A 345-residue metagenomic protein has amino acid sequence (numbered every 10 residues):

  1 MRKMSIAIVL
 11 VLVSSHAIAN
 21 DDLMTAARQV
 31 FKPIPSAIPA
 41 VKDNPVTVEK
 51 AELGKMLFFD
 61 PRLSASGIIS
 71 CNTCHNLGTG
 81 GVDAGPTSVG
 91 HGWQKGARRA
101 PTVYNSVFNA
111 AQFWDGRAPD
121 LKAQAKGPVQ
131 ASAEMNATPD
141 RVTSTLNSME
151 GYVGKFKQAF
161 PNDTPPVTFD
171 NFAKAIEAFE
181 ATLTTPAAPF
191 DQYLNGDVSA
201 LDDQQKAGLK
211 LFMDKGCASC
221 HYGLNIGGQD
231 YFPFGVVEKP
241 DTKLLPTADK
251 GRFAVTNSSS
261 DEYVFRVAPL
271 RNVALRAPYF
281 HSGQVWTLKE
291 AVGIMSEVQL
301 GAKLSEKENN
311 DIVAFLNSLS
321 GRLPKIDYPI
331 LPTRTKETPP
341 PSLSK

Functional and structural regions predicted by a protein language model:
R2-V9: Sec-dependent signal peptide recognition, specifically the positively charged N-region followed immediately by
S14-H16: N-terminal signal peptide c-region/cleavage motif recognized by signal peptidases
N20-G127, D191-I294, L300-A302, D327-K345: Short glycine/threonine-rich turn/loop motifs
L121, M135-N136: Mobile amphipathic helical/loop "lid" adjacent to a hydrophobic cofactor/ligand pocket
P139-P186, A274, Q284-K345: C-terminal capping alpha-helices of c-type cytochrome domains
